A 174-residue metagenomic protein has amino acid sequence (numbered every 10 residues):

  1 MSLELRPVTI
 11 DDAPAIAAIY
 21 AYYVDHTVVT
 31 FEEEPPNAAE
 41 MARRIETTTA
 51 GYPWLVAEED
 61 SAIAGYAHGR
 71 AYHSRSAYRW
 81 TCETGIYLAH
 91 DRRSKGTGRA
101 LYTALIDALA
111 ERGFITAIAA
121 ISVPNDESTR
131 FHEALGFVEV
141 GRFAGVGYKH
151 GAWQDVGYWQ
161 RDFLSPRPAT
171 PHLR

Functional and structural regions predicted by a protein language model:
E4-I16: A short beta-loop-alpha structural element at the N-terminal edge of CoA-dependent acyl/N-acetyltransferase catalytic
I10, A18-P35: Helix-loop element at the rim of GNAT/NAT acetyltransferase active sites that forms part of the acceptor-substrate
E33-D91, Y102-T103, D162-L164: Acetyl-CoA-dependent GNAT
H68-A71, I118-I121, E133, V138-D155 (+1 more regions): Conserved catalytic-core motifs of GNAT/GCN5-like acyltransferases
R93, A119-T129: Conserved beta-strand-loop-alpha-helix junction that forms the acyl-donor binding cleft
S94-D107, R130-A134: Conserved acetyl-CoA-binding loop-helix of GNAT-fold acetyltransferases
L109-I121: Conserved GNAT acetyl-CoA-binding A-motif
S165-R174: Acidic/histidine-enriched, glycine/proline-rich intrinsically disordered or flexible terminal extensions
